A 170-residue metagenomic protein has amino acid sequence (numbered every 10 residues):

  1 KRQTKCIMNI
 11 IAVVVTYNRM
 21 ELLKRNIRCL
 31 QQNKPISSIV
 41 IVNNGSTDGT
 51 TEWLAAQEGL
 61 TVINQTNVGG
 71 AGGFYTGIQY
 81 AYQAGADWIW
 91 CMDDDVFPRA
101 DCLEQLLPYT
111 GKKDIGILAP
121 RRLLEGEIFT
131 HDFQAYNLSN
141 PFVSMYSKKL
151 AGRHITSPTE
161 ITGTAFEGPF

Functional and structural regions predicted by a protein language model:
K1, K5-C29: N-proximal low-complexity "stem/linker" segments adjacent to membrane-targeting elements
R28-S37: Short, acidic, metal-binding catalytic loop of nucleotide-sugar glycosyltransferases
C29, N43-E52, V96: A conserved acidic beta->alpha catalytic loop
S37-G45, I63-N64: Short beta-strand/loop segment that forms part of the nucleotide-sugar
L54-G72, T76, Y80: Conserved donor nucleotide-binding strand/loop of the catalytic core
A86-D95: Short beta-strand-to-loop acidic/aromatic patch adjacent to the donor-nucleotide binding site
D101-F133: Conserved donor NDP-sugar-binding/catalytic core segment of glycosyltransferases
R153-F170: A recurrent flexible, glycine/aromatic-enriched loop bordering the glycosyltransferase active site that acts as
